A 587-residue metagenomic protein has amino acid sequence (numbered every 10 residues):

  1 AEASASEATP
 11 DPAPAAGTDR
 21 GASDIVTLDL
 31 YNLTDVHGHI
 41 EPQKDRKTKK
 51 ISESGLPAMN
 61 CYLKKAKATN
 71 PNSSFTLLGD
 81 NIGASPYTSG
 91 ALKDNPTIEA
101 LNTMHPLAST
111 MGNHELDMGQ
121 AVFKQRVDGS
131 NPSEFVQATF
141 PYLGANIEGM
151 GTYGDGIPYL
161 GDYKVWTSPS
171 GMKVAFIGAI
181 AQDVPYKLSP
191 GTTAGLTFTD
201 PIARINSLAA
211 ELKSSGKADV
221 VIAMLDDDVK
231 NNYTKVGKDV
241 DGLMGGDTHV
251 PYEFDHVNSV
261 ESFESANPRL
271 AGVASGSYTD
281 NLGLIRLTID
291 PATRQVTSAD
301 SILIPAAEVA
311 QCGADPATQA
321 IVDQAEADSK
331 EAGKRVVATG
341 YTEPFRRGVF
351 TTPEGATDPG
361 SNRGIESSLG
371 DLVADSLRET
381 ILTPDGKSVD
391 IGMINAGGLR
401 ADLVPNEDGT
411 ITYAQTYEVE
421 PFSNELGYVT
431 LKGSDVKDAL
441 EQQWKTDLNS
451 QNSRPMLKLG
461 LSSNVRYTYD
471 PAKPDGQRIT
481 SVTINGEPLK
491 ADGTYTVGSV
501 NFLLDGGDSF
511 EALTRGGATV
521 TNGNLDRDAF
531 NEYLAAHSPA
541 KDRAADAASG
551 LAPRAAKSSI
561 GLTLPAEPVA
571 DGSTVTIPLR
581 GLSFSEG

Functional and structural regions predicted by a protein language model:
A1-A5: Boundary at the C-terminal end of the N-terminal hydrophobic targeting segment
A8-S23, N32, K330-G348: Extracytoplasmic low-complexity, Pro/Thr/Ser/Ala/Gly-rich segments that lie immediately after a secretion/anchoring
P10-E308, L369-S376, D447-S450, T521-L525: Acidic, metal/ion-coordinating pockets
G21-T27, H39, K49-S54, A58 (+6 more regions): Feature captures C-terminal
N32-K47, E343-S361, E420-F422, F510-T514: Acidic/histidine-rich, surface-exposed loop or edge segments in extracytoplasmic proteins
V296-I411: Hard-cation-handling environments
